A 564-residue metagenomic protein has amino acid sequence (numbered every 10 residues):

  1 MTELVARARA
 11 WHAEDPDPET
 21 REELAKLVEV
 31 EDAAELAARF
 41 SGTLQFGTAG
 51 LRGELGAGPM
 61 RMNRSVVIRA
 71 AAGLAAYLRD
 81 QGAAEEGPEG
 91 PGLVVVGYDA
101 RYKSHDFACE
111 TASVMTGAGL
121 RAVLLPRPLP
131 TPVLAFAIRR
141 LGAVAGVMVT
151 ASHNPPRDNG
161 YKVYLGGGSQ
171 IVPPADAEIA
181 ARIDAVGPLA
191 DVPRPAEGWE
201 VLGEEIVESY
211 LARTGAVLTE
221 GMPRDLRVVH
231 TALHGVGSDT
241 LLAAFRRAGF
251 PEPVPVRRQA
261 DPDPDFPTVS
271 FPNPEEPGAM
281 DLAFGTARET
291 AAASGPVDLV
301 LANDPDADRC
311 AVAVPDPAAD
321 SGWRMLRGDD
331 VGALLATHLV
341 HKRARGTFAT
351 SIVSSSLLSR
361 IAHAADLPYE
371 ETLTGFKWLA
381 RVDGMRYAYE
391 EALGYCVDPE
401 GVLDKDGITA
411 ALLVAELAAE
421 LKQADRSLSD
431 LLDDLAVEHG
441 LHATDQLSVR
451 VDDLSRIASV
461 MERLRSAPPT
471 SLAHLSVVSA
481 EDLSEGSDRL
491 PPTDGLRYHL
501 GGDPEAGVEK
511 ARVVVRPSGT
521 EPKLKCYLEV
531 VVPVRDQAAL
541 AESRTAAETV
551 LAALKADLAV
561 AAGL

Functional and structural regions predicted by a protein language model:
E3-T111, G203-D225, R489, V514: An N-terminal, well-structured beta->alpha segment
W11, D15, E19, E35-L44 (+1 more regions): Gly/Ser/Thr-enriched, mixed-charge loops and adjacent short helices that form phosphate/oxyanion-binding elements
F40-M60, A151-N154, A232-A244, P305 (+3 more regions): Conserved phosphate/anionic-ligand binding catalytic regions in large, soluble enzymes, centered on
A84, V95-D158, A244-A311: N-terminal small/polar loop signature for handling phosphorylated ligands or for N-terminal nucleophile
F107-M115, D158-L165, L241-L242, D308-V331 (+1 more regions): Short Gly/Thr/Asp-enriched flexible loops that form oxyanion-binding sites at enzyme active sites
Y164-V192, V331-G346, T350, S354-R360: Glycine-rich phosphate-binding loop plus the immediately following alpha-helix
G295-L299, N303, D320-R324, K342-P517 (+2 more regions): Phosphate-binding and adjacent anionic-ligand microenvironments
